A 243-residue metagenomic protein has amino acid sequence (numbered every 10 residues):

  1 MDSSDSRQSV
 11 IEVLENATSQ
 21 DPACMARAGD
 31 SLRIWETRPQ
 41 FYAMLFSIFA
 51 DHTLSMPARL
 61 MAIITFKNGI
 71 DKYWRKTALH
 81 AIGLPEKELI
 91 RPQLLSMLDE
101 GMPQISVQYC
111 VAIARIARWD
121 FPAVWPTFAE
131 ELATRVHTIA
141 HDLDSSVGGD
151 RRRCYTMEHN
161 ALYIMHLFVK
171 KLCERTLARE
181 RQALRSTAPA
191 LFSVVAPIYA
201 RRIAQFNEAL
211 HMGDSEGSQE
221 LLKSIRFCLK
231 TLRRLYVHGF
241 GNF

Functional and structural regions predicted by a protein language model:
M1-S3, R33-S47, I70-K87, A117-F128 (+4 more regions): Flexible loop/turn segments at the boundaries of HEAT repeats in alpha-solenoid HEAT proteins
M1-T53, D144-G148, P197: N-terminal "cap/leader" segments of large eukaryotic alpha-helical scaffolds
E15, R33, A50, K67-D71 (+4 more regions): Structural signature of alpha-helical solenoid repeat scaffolds
T18, A50, L98-D99, R118 (+2 more regions): Alpha-solenoid HEAT/Armadillo repeat architecture
Q20-D21, T53-S55, G101-M102, A140 (+2 more regions): Short inter-helical turns and helix N-cap capping residues of alpha-solenoid HEAT/ARM repeat scaffolds
T37-L45, L84-G101, F121-S145, A183-L210: Amphipathic alpha-helical segments within extended alpha-helical solenoids and repeat-rich scaffolds in large
T65-F66, Q108, A112-I113, R151-V169 (+2 more regions): Extended HEAT/HEAT-like alpha-solenoid repeat tracts in very large eukaryotic scaffold/adaptor proteins
